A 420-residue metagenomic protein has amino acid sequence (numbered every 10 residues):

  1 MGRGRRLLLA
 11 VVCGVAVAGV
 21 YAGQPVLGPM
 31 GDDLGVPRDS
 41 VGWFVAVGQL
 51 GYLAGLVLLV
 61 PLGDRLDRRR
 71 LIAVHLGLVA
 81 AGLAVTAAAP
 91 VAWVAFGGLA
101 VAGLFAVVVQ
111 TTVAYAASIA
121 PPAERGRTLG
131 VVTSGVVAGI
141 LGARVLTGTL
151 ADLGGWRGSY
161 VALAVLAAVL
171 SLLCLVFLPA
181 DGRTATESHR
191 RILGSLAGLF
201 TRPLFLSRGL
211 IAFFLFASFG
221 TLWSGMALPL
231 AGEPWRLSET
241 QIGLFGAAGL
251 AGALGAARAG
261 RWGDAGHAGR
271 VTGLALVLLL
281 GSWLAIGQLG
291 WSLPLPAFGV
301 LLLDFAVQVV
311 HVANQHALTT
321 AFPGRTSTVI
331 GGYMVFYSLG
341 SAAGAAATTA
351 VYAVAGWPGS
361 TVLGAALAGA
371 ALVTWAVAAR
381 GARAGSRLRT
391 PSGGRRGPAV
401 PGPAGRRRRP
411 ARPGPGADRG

Functional and structural regions predicted by a protein language model:
G35, D67, A88-W93, L289-G290: Helix-breaking motifs and short loop linkers at transmembrane-helix boundaries and internal kinks in secondary membrane
A54-P90: Conserved MFS/SLC helix-loop-helix module at the cytosolic interface between two early adjacent transmembrane helices
G55-D67, L254-A268, Y352: Helix-to-loop junctions at the C-terminal end of transmembrane segments in multipass secondary transporters
R69-I72, A95, T272: Primarily marks hydrophobic transmembrane alpha-helices of the MFS/SLC 12-helix fold
G98-V136: Cytoplasmic helix-loop-helix junction between adjacent transmembrane helices in 12-TM secondary transporters
E124, G130-L178: Helix-loop-helix hairpin linking two adjacent transmembrane segments in secondary transporters
P179-L210, R406: Juxtamembrane intracellular "pre-TM" segments in multi-pass secondary transporters
G269-N314: C-terminal transmembrane helical hairpin of 12-TM major facilitator-type secondary transporters
